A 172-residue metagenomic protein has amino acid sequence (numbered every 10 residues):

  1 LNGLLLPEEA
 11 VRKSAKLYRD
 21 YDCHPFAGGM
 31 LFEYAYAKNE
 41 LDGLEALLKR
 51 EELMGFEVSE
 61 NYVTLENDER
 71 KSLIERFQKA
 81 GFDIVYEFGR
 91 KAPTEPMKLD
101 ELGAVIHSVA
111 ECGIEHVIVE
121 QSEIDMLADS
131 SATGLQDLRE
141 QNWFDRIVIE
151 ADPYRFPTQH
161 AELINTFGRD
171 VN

Functional and structural regions predicted by a protein language model:
N2-L5, G28-A35, L53-N67, E87 (+3 more regions): Catalytic beta/alpha-barrel core
L4-Y18, Y34-G43, E60-F82, E95-L99 (+2 more regions): Active-site-adjacent beta->alpha loops and helix N-cap segments on the catalytic face of soluble alpha/beta enzymes
K16-Y21, N39, A46-E51, I149: N-terminal and secondary-structure boundary signal
Y21-F32, K79-E95, W143-I149: Short beta-strand/loop segments at the ligand-binding rim of alpha/beta enzyme cores
A104-I106: Short secondary-structure capping micro-motifs at structural edges
G113: Conserved, mostly hydrophobic/aromatic
D137-N172: C-terminal alpha-helical cap/extension of soluble enzyme domains
